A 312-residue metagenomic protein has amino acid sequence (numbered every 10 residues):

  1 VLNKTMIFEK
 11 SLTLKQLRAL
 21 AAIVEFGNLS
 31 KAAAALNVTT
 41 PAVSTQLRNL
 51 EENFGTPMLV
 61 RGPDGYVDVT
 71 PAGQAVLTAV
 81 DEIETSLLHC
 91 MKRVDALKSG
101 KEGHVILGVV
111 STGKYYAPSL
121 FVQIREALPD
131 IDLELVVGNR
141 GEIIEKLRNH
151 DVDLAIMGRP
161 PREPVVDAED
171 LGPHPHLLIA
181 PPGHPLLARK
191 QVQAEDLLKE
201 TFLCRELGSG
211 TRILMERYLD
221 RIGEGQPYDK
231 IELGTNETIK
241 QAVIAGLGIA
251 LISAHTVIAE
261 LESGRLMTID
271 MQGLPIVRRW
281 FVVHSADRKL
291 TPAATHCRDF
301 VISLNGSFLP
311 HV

Functional and structural regions predicted by a protein language model:
K10-S11, L97, S119-Q123, G141-A180 (+3 more regions): Short beta-strand-centered segments that line the small-molecule binding cleft or hinge of alpha/beta clamshell
A21-N37: Short helix-boundary/capping micro-motifs
T40-P41, K92, K98-L128, D132-E145 (+1 more regions): N-terminal winged-helix
E51-V69: A short LG(V/I)-centered, amphipathic sequence patch enriched for acidic residue(s) preceding the LG motif
N53-F54, V76-K98: Alpha-helical linker/hinge and terminal dimerization helices associated with HTH transcriptional regulators
N139-I144, R148-V152, M157-G158, E216-T268: Hydrophobic hinge/microswitch elements
T201-G223, A254, L290-P292, R298 (+1 more regions): Secondary-structure junction motif
M267-H311: A late-sequence structural motif
